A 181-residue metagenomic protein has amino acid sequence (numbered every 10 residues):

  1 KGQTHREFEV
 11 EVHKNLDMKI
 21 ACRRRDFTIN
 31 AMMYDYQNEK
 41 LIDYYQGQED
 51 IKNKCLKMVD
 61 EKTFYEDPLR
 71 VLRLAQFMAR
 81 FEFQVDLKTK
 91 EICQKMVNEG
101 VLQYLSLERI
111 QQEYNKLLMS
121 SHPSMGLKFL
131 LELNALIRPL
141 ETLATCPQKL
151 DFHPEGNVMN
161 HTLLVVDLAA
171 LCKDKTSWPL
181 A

Functional and structural regions predicted by a protein language model:
K1-A181: Catalytic cores of the polymerase beta-like nucleotidyltransferase superfamily and closely associated nucleotide
